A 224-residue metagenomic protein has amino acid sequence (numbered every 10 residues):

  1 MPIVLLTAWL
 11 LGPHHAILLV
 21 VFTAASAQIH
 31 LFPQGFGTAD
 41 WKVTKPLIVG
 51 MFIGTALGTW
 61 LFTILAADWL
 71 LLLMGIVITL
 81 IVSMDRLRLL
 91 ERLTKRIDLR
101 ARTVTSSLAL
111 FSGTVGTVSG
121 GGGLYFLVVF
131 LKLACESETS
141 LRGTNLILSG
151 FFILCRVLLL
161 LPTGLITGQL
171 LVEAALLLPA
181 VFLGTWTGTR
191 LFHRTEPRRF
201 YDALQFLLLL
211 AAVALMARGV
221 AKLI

Functional and structural regions predicted by a protein language model:
M1-P46, S107-G113, G123-T185, T189: Small-residue-rich hydrophobic segments that form or flank transmembrane alpha-helices in multi-pass membrane proteins
V4, T59-W69, L93-K95, L160-V172 (+1 more regions): Membrane-interface helix termini and inter-helical loops of multi-pass transporters
L5, A24, M51-T55, I78 (+3 more regions): Residue-level recognition of pore/gate-forming positions within transmembrane alpha-helices of multi-pass
V21, G75-I78, V82, L146-I153 (+1 more regions): Residues within membrane-spanning alpha-helices of integral membrane proteins, especially the hydrophobic core/packing
H30-T38, T59, L73-D98, R190 (+2 more regions): Transmembrane helix exit motif
P46, W186-L210: Interfacial loop-to-transmembrane junctions
L57-F62, L71, F111-G121, C155-R156 (+2 more regions): Hydrophobic alpha-helical transmembrane segments in multi-pass integral membrane proteins
